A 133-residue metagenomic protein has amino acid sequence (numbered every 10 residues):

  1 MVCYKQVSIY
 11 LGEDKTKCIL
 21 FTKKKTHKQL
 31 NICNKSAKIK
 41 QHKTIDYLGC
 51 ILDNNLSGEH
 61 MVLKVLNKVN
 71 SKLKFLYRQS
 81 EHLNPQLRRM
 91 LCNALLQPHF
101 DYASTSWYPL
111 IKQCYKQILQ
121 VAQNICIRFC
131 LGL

Functional and structural regions predicted by a protein language model:
V2, I9-K43: Short, conserved micro-motifs composed of acidic
V2-K5, I9, R78-E81, D101 (+2 more regions): Charged/polar positions within long, soluble alpha-helices
Y10-D14, L110-Q117: Short, glycine/acidic-rich hinge or "gate" loops at secondary-structure transitions that mediate conformational
F21, N55, A122: Structured beta-strand/turn binding interfaces of compact recognition modules in eukaryotic regulators
S36-W107: Basic, alpha-helical interaction scaffolds
Q113-L133: A terminal-accessory region detector
